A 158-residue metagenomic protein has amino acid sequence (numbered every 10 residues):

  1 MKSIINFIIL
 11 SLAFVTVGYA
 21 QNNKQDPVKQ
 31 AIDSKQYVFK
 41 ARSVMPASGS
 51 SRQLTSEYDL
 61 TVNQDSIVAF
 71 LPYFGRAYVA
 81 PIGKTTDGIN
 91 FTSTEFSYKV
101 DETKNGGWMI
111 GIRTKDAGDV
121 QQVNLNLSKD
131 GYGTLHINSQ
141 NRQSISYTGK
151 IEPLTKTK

Functional and structural regions predicted by a protein language model:
M1-D26: Bacterial Sec-dependent N-terminal signal peptides
Q21, M45-Q53, I82, T86-T92 (+1 more regions): Short, solvent-exposed secondary-structure boundary motifs
N23-P81: N-terminal secretory signal peptides
K35-Y37, S56-Y58, N63-D65, D87 (+3 more regions): A generic structural signal for short beta-strands and their flanking turns/coil linkers
V68-N105: Mid-chain, structured segments of secreted extracytoplasmic proteins
S93-K158: Helix-rich interaction surfaces within compact, conserved domain-sized segments that mediate assembly or partner
